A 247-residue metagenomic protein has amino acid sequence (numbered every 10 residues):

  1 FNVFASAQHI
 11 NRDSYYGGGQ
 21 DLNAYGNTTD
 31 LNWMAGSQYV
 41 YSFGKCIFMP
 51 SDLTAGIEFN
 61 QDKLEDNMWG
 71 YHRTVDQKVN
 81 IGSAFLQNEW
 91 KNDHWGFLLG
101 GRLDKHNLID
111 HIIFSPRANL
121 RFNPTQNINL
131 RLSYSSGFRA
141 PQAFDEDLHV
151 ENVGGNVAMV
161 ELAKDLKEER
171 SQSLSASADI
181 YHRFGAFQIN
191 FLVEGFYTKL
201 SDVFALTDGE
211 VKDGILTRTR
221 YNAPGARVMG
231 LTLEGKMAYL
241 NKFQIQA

Functional and structural regions predicted by a protein language model:
F1-D110, I189-G195, Q246: Face-selective signature of the C-terminal outer-membrane beta-barrel domain
N2-Y16, N123, R131, D165-Y221 (+1 more regions): Membrane-embedded beta-barrel scaffold of Gram-negative outer-membrane proteins
G17-T29, M68-Q77, S115-N119, D147-G155 (+1 more regions): Flexible, surface-exposed loop regions and adjacent strand-edge segments of Gram-negative outer-membrane beta-barrel
T29-W33, K78-G82, I112-F114, R170-L174 (+1 more regions): Residues that define the transmembrane beta-barrel architecture of outer-membrane proteins
A35-Y41, A84-W90, A118-P124, A176-I180 (+1 more regions): Residues on the lipid-exposed face of transmembrane beta-strands in outer-membrane beta-barrel proteins
S42-P50, N92-W95, N123-N127, S171 (+3 more regions): Outer-membrane beta-barrel channels and translocator barrels
K91-G96, F191, G195-K199, T219-A247: Gram-negative outer-membrane beta-barrel transporters
N127-N129, G154, F204, L233: Extracellular/periplasmic, surface-exposed regions of secreted and cell-surface proteins
